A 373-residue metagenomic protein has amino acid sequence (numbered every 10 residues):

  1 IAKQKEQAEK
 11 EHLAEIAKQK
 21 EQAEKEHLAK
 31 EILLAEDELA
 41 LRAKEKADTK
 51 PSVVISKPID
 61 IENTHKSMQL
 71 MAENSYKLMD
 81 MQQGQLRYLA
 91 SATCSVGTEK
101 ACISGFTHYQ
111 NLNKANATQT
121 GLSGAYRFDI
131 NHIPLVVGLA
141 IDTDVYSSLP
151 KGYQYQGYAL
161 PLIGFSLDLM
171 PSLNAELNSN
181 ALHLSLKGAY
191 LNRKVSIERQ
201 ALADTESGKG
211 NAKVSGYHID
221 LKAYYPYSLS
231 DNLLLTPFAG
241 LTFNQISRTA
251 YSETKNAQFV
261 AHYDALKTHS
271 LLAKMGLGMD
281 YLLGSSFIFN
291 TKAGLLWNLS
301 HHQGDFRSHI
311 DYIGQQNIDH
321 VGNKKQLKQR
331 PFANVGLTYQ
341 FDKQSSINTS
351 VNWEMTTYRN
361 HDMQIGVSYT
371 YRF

Functional and structural regions predicted by a protein language model:
I1-K46: Long, low-complexity, compositionally biased polyampholytic IDRs enriched for Lys/Glu and Gln/Arg
A2, H12, L34-A35, L39 (+6 more regions): Intrinsic-disorder-driven secretion/translocation and chaperone-binding regions of pathogen effectors and toxins
A2-Q4, A8, A23, N131 (+3 more regions): Long, low-complexity, Gly/Thr
V53-Y227, N352, T357, Q364: Outer membrane beta-barrel translocator domains of Type V secretion systems
A101-G105, V137-L139, L184-G188, P237-L241 (+4 more regions): Membrane-embedded beta-strand positions of outer-membrane beta-barrel proteins
N111-N113, L139, V145-Y158, L191-Y217 (+4 more regions): Extracellular/periplasm-exposed beta-strand and loop segments of Gram-negative cell-envelope proteins, dominated by
A159-D168, Y263-F373: Outer membrane beta-barrel transmembrane domains
P171-L182, Y227-L235, Y281-T291, S345: Secondary-structure transition into beta-strands, especially the periplasmic turns and strand N-termini that construct
